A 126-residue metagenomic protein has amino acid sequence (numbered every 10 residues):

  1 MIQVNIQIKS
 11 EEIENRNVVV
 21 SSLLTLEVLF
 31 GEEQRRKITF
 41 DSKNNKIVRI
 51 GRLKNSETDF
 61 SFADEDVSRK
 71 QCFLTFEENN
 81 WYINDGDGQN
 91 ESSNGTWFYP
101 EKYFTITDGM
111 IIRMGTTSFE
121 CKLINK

Functional and structural regions predicted by a protein language model:
M1-A63, N125-K126: Intrinsically disordered, low-complexity acidic Ser/Thr-rich regulatory segments
S42-G115: Forkhead-associated
T117-C121: Short, charged beta-turn/beta-strand-edge "cap" motif at the junction between a beta-strand and an adjacent loop
